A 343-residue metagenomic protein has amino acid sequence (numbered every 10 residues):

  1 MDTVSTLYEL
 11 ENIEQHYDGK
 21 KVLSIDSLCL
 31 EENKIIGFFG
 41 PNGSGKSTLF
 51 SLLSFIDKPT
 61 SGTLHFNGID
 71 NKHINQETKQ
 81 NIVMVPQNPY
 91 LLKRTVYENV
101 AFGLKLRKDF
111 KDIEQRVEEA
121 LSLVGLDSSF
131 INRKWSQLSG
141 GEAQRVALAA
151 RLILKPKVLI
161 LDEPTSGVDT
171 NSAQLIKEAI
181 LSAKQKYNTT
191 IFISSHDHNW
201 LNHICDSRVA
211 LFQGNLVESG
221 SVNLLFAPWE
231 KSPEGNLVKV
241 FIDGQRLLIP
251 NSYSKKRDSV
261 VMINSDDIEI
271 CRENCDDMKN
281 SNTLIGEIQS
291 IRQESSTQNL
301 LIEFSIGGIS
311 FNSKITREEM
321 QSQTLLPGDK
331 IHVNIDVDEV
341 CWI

Functional and structural regions predicted by a protein language model:
F39-P41: The feature captures the beta-strand-to-loop junction immediately N-terminal to the Walker
S54: Helix-to-loop junction immediately C-terminal to a conserved catalytic motif
G62-T78: Conserved ABC transporter NBD signature motif
D112-F130: Conserved ABC ATPase "signature" region
K134-L138, E142: Conserved ABC ATPase signature
L159-E163: Catalytic Walker B motif of ABC-type/P-loop ATPase nucleotide-binding domains
G244-I291, E318-I343: Glycine/charge-rich catalytic "coupling/switch" loops of P-loop NTPases
